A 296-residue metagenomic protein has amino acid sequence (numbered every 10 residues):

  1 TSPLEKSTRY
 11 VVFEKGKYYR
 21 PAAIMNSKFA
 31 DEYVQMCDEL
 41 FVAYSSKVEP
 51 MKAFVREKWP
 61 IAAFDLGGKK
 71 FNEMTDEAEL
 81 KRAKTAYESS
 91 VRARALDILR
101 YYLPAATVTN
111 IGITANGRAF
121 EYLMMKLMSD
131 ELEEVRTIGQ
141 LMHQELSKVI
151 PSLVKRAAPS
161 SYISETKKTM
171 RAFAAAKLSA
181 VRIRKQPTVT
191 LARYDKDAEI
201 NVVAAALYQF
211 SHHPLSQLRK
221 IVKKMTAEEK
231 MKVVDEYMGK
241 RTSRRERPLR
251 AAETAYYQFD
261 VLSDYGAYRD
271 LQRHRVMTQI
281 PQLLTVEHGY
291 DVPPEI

Functional and structural regions predicted by a protein language model:
T1-I296: A conserved ligand/cofactor-binding region detector
